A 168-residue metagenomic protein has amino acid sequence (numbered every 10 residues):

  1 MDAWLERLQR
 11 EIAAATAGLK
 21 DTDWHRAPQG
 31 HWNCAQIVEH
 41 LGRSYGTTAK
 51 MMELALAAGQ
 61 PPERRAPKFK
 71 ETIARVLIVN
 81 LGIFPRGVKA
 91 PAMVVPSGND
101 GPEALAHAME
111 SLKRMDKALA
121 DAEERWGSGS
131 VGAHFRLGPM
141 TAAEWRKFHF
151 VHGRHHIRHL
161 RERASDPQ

Functional and structural regions predicted by a protein language model:
M1, P28-G30, V95-S97: Short, charged, low-complexity loops and linkers
M1-E11: Extreme N-terminal tail/first-helix region
L8, I73-S128: Acidic/histidine-rich alpha-helical segments that form the ligand environment of transition-metal centers
I12, G18: Catalytic-site beta-strand/loop segments enriched in glycine and acidic/polar residues
T16, D23, T48: Active-site-proximal binding-pocket segments
D23-R26, P102: Short helix-to-loop capping/linker segments positioned immediately adjacent to catalytic or ligand/cofactor-binding
A27-V79, A120-Q168: Short, contiguous alpha-helical
